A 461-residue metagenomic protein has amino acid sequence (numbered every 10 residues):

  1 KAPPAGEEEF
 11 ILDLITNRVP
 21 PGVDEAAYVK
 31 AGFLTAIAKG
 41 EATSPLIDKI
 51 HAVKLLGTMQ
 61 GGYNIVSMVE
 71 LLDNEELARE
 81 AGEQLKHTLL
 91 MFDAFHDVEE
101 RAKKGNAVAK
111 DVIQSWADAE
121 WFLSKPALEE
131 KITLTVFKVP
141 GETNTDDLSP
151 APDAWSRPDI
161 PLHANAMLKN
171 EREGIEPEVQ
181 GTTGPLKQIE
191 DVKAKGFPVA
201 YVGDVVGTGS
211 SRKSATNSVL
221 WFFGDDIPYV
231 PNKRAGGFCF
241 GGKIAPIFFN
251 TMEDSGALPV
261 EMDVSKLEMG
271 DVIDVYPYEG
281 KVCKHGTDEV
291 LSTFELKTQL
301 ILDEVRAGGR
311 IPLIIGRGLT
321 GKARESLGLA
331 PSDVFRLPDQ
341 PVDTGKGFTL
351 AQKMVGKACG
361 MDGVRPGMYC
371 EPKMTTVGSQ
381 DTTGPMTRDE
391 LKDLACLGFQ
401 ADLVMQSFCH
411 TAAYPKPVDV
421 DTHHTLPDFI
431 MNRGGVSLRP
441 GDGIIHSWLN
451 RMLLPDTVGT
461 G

Functional and structural regions predicted by a protein language model:
K1, P21-G40, M59-D73, M91-A102: Amphipathic alpha-helical scaffolding segments comprising HEAT/armadillo-like alpha-solenoid repeats
P4-D13, E25-F33, L162, A166-M167 (+1 more regions): Conserved long hydrophobic alpha-helices within structured protein cores
A5-E25, L46-Q60, S67-E70, R79-L90 (+1 more regions): Structural detector for internal amphipathic alpha-helices that build alpha-solenoid repeat scaffolds
K39-G40, L55, D263: Residues marking the start of alpha-helices
T58, E83-G461: Fe-S-dependent hydro-lyases/dehydratases of central metabolism
